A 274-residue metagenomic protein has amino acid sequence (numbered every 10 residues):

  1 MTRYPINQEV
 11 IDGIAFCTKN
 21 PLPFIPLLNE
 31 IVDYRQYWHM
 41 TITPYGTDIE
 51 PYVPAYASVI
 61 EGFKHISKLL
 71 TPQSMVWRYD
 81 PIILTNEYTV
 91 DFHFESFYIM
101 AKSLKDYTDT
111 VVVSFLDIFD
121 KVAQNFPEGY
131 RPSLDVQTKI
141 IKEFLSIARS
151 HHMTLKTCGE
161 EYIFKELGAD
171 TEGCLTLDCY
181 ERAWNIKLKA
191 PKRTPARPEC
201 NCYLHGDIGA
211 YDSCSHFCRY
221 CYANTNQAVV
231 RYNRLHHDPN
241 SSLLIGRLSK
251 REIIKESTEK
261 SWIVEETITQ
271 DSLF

Functional and structural regions predicted by a protein language model:
M1-E50, Y56-P72, Q227-F274: Conserved Radical SAM active-site core
C17, S114, L134: Catalytic beta/alpha-barrel core
P21-L22, T43-Y45, I82-L84, I118 (+2 more regions): Short, solvent-exposed loop/turn segments at secondary-structure junctions
Y45-V53, P81-D91, N125-S133: Surface-exposed cleft-lining segments at the edges of enzyme active sites
S58-Q124, K142-G159: Conserved C-terminal portion of the radical SAM core fold that forms the substrate/S-adenosylmethionine-binding
V122-P127, R131-G206: A conserved mid-domain beta-alpha-beta active-site/ligand-binding segment of alpha/beta enzyme cores
P198, G206-N226: Local cysteine-cluster metal-coordination motifs and their immediate loop/turn environment, predominantly Fe-S cluster
